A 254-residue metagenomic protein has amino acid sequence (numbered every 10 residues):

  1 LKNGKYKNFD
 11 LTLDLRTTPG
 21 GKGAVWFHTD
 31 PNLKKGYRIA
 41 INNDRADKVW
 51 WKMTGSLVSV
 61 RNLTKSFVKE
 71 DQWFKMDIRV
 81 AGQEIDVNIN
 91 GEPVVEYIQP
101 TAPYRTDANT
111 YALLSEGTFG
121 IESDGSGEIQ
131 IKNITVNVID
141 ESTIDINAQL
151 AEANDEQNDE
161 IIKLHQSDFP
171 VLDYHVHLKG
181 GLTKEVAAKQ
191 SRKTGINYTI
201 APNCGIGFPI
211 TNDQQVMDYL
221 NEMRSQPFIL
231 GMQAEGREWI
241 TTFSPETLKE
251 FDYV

Functional and structural regions predicted by a protein language model:
L1-Q157: Carbohydrate-interacting regions of secretory-pathway proteins
G4, V68, S126, L164-Q166 (+2 more regions): Structural motif
I78, I161-H165, I240: Generic hydrophobic alpha-helical membrane-segment signal
P103-Y104, N158-I161, S191-K193: Short hydrophobic/aromatic-rich motifs at helix boundaries and adjacent loops
A153-P170: N-terminal low-complexity, Pro/Thr/Ser-rich intrinsically disordered segments that act as propeptides or flexible
D168-Y253: A metal-dependent hydrolase metal-coordination microenvironment
